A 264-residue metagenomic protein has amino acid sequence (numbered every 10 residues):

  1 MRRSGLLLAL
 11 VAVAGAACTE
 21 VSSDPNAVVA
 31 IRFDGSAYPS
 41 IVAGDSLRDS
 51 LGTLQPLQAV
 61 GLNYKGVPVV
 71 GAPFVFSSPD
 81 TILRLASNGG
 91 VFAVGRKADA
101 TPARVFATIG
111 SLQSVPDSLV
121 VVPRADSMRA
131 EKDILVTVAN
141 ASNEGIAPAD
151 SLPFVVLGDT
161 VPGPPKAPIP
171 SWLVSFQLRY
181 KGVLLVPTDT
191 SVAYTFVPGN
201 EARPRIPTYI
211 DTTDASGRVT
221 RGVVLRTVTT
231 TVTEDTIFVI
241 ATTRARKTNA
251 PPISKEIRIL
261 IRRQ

Functional and structural regions predicted by a protein language model:
M1-A17: Sec-dependent bacterial lipoprotein signal peptides
C18-Y64, L85-N88, G110-P170, R179-P204 (+1 more regions): Short S/T/G/P-enriched beta-strand
P56, V69-G89: Post-signal peptide N-terminal segment of secreted/secretory-pathway proteins
V69-F74, K166-S175: Short, ordered, surface-exposed loop/turn motifs in non-cytosolic proteins
L85-F92, T213-V219: Glycine-centered loop-to-beta-strand initiation motif
V94-D99, L225-T231: Short, surface-exposed loop/turn segments at beta-strand-coil junctions that are enriched for proline with nearby
T101-I109: Append "Rare intracellular matches occur via the same short Y/T/C beta-strand/loop motifs
P207-T213: Beta-strand-rich interaction surfaces with strong enrichment in secreted/lumenal proteins
